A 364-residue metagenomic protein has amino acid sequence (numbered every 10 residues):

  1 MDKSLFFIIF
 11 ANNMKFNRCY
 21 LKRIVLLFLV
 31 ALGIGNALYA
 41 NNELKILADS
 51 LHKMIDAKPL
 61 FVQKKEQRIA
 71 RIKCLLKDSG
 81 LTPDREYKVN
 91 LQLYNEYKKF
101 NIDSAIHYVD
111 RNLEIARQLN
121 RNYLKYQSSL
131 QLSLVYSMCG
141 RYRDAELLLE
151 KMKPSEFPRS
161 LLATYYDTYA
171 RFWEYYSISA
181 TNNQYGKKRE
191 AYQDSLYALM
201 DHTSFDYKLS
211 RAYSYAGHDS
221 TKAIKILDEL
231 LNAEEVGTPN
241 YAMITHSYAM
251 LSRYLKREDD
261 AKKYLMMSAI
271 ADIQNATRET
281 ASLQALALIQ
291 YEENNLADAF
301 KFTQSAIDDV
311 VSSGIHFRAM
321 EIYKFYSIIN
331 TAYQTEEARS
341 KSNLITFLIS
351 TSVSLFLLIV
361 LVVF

Functional and structural regions predicted by a protein language model:
D2-A11, K15-R23, N36-R339: A "functional boundary" signal
V25-G35: Bacterial N-terminal signal peptides
L29, Q334-F364: Alpha-helical transmembrane signal-anchor helices
G33-A37, V360-L361: Hydrophobic membrane-targeting alpha-helices
